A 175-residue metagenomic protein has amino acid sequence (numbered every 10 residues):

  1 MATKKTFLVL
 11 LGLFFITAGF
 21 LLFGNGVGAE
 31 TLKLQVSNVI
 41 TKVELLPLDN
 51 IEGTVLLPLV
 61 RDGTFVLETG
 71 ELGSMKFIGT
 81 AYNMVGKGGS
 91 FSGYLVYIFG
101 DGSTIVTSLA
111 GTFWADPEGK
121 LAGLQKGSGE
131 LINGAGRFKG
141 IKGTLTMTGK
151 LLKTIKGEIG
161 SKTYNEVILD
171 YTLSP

Functional and structural regions predicted by a protein language model:
A2-G12: Bacterial N-terminal signal peptides that target proteins for export
A2-T3, F23, T31: Generic N-terminal leader/processing signal
L10-L22: Bacterial N-terminal signal peptides
G26-P175: Beta-strand-enriched cores of mature, soluble protein domains
